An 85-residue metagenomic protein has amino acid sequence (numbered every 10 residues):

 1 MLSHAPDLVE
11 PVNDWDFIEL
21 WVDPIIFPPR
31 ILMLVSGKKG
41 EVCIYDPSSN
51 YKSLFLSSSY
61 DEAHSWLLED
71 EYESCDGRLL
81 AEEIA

Functional and structural regions predicted by a protein language model:
M1-I25: Negatively charged, low-complexity tracts enriched in Asp/Glu with abundant Ser/Thr
L2-L8, V35-G37, A81: A broad, low-specificity signal for short, low-complexity segments enriched in glycine/proline and polar/charged
L2-S3, L54-A85: Mixed-charge, Lys/Arg-enriched low-complexity segments
A5, P29-I31, H64: Generic N-terminal initiation segments characterized by hydrophobic and/or small/turn-forming residues
D7-V9, N13, G37, S49-K52 (+2 more regions): Alpha-helical protein-protein interaction elements
P11, E19, S36, C75-D76: Functionally constrained cores in energy, signaling, and assembly domains
I18, E41-V42, S57: Broad hydrophobic/π-residue packing in well-ordered secondary structure
I25-K52, E69-C75: Short aromatic-glycine-(Arg/Gly/Cys) micro-motifs in beta-strand/loop hairpins
